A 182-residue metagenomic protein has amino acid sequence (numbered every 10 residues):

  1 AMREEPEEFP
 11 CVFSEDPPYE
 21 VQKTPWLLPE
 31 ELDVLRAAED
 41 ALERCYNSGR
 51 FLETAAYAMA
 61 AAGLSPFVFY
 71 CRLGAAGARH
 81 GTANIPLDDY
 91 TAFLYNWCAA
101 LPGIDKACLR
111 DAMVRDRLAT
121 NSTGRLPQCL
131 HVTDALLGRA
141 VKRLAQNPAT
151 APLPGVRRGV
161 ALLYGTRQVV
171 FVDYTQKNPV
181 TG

Functional and structural regions predicted by a protein language model:
A1-L64: A structural motif corresponding to the C-terminal lobe/cap of the Radical SAM core domain
A37-G182: Radical SAM enzyme core and accessory elements
